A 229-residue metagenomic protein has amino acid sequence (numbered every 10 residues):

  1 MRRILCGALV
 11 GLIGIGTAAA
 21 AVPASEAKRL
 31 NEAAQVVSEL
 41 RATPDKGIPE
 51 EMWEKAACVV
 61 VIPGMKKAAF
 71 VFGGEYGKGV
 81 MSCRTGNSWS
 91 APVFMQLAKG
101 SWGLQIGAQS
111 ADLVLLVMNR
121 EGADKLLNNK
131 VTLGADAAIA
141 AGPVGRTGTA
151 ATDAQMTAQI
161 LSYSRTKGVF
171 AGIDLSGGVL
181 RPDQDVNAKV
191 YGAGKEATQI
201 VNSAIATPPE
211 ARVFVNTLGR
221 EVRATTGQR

Functional and structural regions predicted by a protein language model:
M1-A8: Bacterial N-terminal signal peptides that target proteins for export
G11-L12: Repetitive helical segments and hydrophobic/amphipathic motifs
I15-A21: Sec/Tat signal peptide C-region and signal peptidase I cleavage site
A21-R229: Small-residue-enriched, tightly packed secondary-structure blocks
